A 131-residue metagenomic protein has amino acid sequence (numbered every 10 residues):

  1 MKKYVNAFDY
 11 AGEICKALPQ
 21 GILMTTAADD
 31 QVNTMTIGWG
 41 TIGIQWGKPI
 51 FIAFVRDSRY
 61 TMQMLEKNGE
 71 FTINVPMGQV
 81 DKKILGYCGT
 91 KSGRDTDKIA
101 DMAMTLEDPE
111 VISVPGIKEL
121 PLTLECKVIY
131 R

Functional and structural regions predicted by a protein language model:
M1-I37, T41-R131: Active-site-proximal mixed secondary-structure blocks
